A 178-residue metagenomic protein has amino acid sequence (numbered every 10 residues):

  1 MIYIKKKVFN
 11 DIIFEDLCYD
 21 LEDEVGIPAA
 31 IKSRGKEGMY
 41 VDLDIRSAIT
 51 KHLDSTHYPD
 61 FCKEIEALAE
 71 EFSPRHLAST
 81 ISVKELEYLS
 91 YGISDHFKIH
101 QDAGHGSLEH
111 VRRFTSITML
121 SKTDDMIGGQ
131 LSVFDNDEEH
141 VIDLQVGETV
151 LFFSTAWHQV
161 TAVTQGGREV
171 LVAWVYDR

Functional and structural regions predicted by a protein language model:
M1-T80: Non-heme Fe(II)/2-oxoglutarate
P59, E66-R178: Catalytic core of non-heme Fe(II) oxygenases with the double-stranded beta-helix
